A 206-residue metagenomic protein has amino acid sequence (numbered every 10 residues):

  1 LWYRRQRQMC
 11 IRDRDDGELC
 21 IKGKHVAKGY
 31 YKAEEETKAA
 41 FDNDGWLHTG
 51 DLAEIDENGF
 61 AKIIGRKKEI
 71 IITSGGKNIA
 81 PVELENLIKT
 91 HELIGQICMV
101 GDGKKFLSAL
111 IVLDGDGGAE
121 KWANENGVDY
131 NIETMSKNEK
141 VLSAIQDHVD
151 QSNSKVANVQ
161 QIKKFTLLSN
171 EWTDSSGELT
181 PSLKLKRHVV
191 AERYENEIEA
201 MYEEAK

Functional and structural regions predicted by a protein language model:
L1-D13: Single conserved hydrophobic/aromatic residue that forms the stacking wall/gate of nucleotide- or nucleobase-binding
R5-Q8, A33-E36, G115: Active-site loops of AMP-binding adenylate-forming
I11-D13, G17-T73, T90: Conserved ATP-binding/catalytic segment of the ANL
V26, F60-K89, A119-E139, N158-I162 (+2 more regions): Adenylate-forming
L52, E57, T90-D116: C-terminal boundary motif of the adenylate-forming
Q96, H148-K206: Conserved C-terminal "lid"/linker of ANL adenylate-forming enzymes
D102-N126, S154-S169: Conserved loop-to-beta-strand segment in the C-terminal subdomain of adenylate-forming
